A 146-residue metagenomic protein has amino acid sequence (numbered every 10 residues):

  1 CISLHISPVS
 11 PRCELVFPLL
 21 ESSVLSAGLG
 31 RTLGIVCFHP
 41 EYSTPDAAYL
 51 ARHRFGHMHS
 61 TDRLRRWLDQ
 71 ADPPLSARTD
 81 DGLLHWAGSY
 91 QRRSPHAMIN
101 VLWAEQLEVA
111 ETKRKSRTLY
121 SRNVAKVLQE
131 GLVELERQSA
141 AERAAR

Functional and structural regions predicted by a protein language model:
C1-R146: Expand to "…catalyze enediolate/carbanion chemistry for C-C bond making/breaking, isomerization, decarboxylation
